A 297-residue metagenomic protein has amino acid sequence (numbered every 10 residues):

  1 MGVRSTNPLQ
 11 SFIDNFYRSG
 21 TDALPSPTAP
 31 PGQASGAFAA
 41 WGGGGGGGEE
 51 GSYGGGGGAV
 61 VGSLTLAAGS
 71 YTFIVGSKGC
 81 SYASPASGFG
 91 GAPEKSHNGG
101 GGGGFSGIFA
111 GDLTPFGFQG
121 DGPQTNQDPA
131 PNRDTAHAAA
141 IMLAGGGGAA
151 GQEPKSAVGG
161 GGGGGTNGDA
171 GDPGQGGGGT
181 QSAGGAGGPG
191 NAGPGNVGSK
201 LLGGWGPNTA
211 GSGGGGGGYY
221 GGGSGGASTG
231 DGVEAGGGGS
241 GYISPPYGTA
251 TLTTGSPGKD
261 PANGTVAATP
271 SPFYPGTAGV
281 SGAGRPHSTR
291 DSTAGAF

Functional and structural regions predicted by a protein language model:
M1-G32, P129, G255-P272, G276-F297: Enriched but not universal
F12, A67-G69, G204-W205, G255: Low-complexity, intrinsically disordered/propeptide-like segments
R18-S35, G62-G69, A110-D112, P129-T135: Extracellular and analogous surface-interaction loops
A23, A40-F118, A150-G187, G221-T251 (+1 more regions): Glycine-rich strand-loop-strand elements at beta-sheet edges
A34, G56-V60, G101-G104, H137-A139 (+3 more regions): Residues that flank catalytic or metal-binding motifs in active/ligand-binding sites
P85-A92, G100-G101, G111-H137, T254-A278 (+1 more regions): Short mixed-charge
P115-G222, P257-G264: Glycine-rich (often Gly-Gly/Gly-Pro-rich) flexible segments and glycine-rich loop motifs, frequently accented by
G193-A283: Aromatic sugar-binding interfaces of carbohydrate-active proteins
